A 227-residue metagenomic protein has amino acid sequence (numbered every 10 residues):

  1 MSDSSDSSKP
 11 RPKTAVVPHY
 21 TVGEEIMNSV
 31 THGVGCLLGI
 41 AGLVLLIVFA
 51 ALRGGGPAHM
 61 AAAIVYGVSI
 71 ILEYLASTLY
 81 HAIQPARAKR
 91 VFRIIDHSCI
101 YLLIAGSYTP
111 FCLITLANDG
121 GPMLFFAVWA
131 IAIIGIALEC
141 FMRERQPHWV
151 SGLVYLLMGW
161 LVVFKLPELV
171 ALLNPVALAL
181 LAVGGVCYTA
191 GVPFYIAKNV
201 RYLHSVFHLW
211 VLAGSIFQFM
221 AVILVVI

Functional and structural regions predicted by a protein language model:
S2-I227: Multi-pass alpha-helical transmembrane bundles in non-GPCR membrane proteins that perform intramembrane catalysis
